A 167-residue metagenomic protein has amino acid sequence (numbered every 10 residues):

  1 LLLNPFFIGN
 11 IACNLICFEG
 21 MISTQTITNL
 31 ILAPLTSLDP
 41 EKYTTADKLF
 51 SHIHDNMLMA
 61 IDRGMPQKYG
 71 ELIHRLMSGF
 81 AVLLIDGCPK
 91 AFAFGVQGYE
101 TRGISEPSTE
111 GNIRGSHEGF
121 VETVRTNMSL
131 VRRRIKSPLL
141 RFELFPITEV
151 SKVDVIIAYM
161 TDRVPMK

Functional and structural regions predicted by a protein language model:
L1-K167: Membrane-embedded alpha-helical signal segments
